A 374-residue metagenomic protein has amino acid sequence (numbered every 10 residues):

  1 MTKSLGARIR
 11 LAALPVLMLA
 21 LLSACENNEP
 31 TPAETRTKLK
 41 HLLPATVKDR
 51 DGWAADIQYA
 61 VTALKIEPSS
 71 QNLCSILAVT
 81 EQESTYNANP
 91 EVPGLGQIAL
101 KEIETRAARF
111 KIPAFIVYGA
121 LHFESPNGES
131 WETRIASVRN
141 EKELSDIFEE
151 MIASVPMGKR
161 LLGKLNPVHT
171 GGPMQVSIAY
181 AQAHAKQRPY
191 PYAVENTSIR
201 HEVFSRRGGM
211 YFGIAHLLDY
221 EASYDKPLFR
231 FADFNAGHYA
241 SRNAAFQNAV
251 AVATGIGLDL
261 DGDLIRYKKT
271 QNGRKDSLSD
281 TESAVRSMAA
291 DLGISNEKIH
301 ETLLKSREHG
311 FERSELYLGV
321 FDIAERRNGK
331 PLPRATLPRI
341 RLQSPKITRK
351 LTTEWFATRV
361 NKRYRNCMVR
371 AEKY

Functional and structural regions predicted by a protein language model:
M1-R8, M18-Y374: Cell-wall glycan-active module
